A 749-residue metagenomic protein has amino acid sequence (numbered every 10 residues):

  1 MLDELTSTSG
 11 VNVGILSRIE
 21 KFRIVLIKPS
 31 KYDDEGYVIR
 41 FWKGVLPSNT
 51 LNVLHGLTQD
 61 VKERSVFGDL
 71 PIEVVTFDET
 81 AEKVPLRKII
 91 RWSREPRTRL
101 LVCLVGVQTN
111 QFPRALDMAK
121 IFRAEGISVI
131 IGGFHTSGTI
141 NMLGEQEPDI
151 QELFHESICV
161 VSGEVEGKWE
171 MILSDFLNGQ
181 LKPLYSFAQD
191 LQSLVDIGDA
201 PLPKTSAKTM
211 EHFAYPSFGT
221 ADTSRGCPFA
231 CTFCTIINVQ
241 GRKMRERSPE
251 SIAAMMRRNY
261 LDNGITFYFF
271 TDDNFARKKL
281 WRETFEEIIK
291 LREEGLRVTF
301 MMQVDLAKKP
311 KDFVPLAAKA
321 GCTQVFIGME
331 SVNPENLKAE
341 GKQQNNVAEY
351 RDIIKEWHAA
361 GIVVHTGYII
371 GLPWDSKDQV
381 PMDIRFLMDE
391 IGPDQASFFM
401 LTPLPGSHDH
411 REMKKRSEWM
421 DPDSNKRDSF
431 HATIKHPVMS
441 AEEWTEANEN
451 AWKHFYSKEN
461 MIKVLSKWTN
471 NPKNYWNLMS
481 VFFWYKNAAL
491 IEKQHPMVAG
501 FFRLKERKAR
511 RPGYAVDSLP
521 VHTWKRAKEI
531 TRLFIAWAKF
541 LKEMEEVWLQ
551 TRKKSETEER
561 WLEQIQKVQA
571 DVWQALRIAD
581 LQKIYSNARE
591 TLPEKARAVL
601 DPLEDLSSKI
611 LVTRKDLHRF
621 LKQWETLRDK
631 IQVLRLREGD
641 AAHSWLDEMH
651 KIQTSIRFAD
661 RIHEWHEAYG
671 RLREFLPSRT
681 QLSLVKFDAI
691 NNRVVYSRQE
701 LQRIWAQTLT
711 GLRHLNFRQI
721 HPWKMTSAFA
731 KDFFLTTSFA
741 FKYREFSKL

Functional and structural regions predicted by a protein language model:
M1-L26, R94-R99, T209, H431-L749: Radical SAM enzyme core and accessory elements
L2-G264: Acidic, low-complexity intrinsically disordered segments
L26, L104, F270-D272, I327 (+1 more regions): Conserved beta-strand positions
D33-E35, T136-M142, K168-W169, F229 (+5 more regions): Flexible glycine/acidic-rich beta-alpha junction loops that bind and position SAM and/or redox cofactors in anaerobic
K62-F67, F122-I127, K290-L296, A360-G361 (+1 more regions): Short helix-capping segments at alpha-helix termini
I130, V161, T299-M301, H365 (+1 more regions): Structural detector of well-ordered beta-strand residues that form the stable sheet scaffold of enzyme domains
E145-E170, K319-Q324, M382-F398: Structural recognition of alpha->loop->beta junctions
G198-H365, I370-L372, K377-P381, R385-L387: Radical SAM [4Fe-4S] cluster-binding motif and immediate context
